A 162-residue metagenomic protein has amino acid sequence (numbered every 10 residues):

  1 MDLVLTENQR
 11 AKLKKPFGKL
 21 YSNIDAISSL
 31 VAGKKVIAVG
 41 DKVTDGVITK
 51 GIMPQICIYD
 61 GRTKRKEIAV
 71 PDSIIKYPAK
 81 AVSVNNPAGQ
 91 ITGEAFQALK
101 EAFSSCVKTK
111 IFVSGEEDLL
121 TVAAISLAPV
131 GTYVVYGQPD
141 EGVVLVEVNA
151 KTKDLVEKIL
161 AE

Functional and structural regions predicted by a protein language model:
M1-K80, N86-P87: N-terminal, charge-rich interaction modules
K34-I37, Q55-I58, A81-V82, K108-F112 (+2 more regions): Structural motif
I37-D45, S114-T121, D140-E141: Gly/Ser/Thr-rich loops at beta-strand to alpha-helix junctions that form or flank small-molecule/cofactor-binding
T44-G46, T63-R65, Q97-E101, A124-S126: Feature captures the catalytic cores and cofactor-binding loops of soluble hydro-lyases/lyases that act on carboxylate
I48-I56, D72-I75, I125-V130, N149-K153 (+1 more regions): Short, solvent-exposed amphipathic alpha-helical segments in soluble enzyme and RNA/protein-processing domains
A79-G115, L119: Internal catalytic-core helix/loop-beta-alpha segment that presents or stabilizes conserved functional determinants
Q138-K153: Short, flexible loop segments at boundaries between secondary-structure elements
V144, L155-E162: C-terminal binding/interaction regions
